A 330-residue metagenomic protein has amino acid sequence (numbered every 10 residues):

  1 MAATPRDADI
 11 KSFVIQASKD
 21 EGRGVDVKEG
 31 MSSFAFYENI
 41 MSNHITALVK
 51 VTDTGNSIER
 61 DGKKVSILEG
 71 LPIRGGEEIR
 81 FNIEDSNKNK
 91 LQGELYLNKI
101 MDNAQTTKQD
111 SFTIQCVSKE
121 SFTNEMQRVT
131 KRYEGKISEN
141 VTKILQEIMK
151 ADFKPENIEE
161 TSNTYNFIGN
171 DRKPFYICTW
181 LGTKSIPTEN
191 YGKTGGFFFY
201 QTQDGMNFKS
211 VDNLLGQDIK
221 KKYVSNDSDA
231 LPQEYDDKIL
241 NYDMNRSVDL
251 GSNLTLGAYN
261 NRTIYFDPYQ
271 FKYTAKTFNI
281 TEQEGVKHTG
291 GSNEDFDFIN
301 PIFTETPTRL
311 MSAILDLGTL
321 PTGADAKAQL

Functional and structural regions predicted by a protein language model:
M1-M126: Assembly/oligomerization scaffold segments
P5-D7, Q201-L330: Acidic, small/polar-enriched beta strand-loop surface segments
V27, M31, D152-K154, E189-N190: Substrate-binding/catalytic groove segments of enzymes that remodel or degrade extracellular structural polymers
M31, K63-P72, V129-G135, K222-A230: Short intrinsically disordered coil segments
S57, N103-A104, F122-T123, P187-T188 (+3 more regions): Short beta-strands and strand-coil junctions in structured, solvent-facing domains, enriched
N103, D110-S111, V117-S121, E134-P155: Glycine-rich, acidic and aromatic/proline-enriched surface loops and short helix-turn segments that act as binding
S111-I114, S118-E120, N157-G251: Short beta-strand-centered interaction patches in the first periplasmic/extracellular domains of large envelope
E125-G135, N163-G169: Second-shell loop/turn segments in exported
